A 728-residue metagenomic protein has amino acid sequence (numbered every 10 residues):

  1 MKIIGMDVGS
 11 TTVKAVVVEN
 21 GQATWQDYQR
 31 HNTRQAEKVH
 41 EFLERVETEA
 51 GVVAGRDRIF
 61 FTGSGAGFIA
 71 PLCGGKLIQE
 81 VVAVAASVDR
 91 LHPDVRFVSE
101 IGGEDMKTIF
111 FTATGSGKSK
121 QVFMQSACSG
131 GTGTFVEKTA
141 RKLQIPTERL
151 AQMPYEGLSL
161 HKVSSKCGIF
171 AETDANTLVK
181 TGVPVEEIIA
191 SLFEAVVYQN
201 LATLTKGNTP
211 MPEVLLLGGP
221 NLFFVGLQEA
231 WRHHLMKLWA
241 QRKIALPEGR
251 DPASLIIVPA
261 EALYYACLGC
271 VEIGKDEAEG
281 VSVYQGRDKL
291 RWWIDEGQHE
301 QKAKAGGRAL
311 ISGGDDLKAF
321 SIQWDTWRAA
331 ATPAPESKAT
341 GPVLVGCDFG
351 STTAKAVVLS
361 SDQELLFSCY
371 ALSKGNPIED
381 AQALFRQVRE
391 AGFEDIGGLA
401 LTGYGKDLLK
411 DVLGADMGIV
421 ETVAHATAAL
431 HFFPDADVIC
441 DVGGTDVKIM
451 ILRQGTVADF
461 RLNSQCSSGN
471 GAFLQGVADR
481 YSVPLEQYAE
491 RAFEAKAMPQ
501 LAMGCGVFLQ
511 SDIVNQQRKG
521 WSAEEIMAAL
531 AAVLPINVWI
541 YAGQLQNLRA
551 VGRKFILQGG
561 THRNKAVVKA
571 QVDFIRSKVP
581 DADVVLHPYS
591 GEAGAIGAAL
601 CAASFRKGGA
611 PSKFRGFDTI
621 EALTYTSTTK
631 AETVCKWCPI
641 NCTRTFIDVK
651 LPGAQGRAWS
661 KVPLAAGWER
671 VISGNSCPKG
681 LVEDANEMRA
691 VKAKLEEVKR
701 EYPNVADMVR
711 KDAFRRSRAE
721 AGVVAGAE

Functional and structural regions predicted by a protein language model:
I3-R45, K118-V122, S126, C347-Q387 (+4 more regions): Short glycine-rich, Thr/Ser-proximal phosphate-binding strand/loop in the N-terminal lobe of ATP-dependent enzymes
R34, A113, K118-S159, L263-A266 (+6 more regions): Glycine-rich phosphate-binding loop plus the immediately following alpha-helix
S64-G65, K206-W239, K243, P259-A266 (+4 more regions): Glycine-rich phosphate-binding loops at beta-strand->alpha-helix junctions
L77-V81, R232-L268, D416-V423, F574-I596: Conserved phosphate-binding/catalytic loops in two-lobed NTP-binding clefts
G133-K138, A245, I256-H299, T427 (+2 more regions): Glycine-rich phosphate-binding/hydrolytic loop that grips phosphoryl groups
T173-A202, S511-Y541: Adenine-nucleotide phosphate-binding core of ATP-dependent small-molecule kinases
S191-P212, I322-A334, A529-V551: Phosphate/ATP-binding catalytic cores across multiple sugar-kinase/actin-like superfamilies, primarily ASKHA
G269, I273-P342, K448, C601-K692: Acidic, glycine/GT-rich loop-and beta-edge segments that sit at the periphery of enzyme/chaperone cores
